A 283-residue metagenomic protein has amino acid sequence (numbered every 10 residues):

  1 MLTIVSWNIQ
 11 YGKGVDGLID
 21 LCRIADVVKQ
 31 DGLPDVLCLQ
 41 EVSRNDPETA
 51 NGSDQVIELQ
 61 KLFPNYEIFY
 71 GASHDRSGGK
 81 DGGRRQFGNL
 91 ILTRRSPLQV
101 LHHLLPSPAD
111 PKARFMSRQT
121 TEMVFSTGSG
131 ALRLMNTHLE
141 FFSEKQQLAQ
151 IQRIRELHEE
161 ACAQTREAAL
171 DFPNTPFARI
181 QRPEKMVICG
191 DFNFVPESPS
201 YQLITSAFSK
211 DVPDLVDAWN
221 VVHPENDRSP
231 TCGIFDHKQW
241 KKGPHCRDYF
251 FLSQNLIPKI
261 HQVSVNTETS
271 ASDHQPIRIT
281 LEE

Functional and structural regions predicted by a protein language model:
M1-G32, V36, E67, D75-R76 (+1 more regions): Active-site regions of metal-assisted phosphoester/phosphodiester hydrolases, unifying DNase/endonuclease modules
G17, T49-A50: Short, glycine/acidic-enriched capping/hinge loops at junctions between secondary-structure elements
Q40-P47, D217: Active-site neighborhood of divalent metal-dependent phosphoester/pyrophosphate hydrolases
E41, A72, V222: Short secondary-structure boundary segments
N45-E48, S77-G79: Short active-site-adjacent helix-start/loop capping segments
E48, Q55, L62, G71 (+2 more regions): Preference for well-ordered, secondary-structure-rich cores of eukaryotic proteins
S53-V56, N89: Generic internal hydrophobic packing segments that stabilize the cores of diverse globular domains
Q60-Y66: Charged, glycine-enriched surface loops/patches that mediate electrostatic binding to polyanionic ligands
